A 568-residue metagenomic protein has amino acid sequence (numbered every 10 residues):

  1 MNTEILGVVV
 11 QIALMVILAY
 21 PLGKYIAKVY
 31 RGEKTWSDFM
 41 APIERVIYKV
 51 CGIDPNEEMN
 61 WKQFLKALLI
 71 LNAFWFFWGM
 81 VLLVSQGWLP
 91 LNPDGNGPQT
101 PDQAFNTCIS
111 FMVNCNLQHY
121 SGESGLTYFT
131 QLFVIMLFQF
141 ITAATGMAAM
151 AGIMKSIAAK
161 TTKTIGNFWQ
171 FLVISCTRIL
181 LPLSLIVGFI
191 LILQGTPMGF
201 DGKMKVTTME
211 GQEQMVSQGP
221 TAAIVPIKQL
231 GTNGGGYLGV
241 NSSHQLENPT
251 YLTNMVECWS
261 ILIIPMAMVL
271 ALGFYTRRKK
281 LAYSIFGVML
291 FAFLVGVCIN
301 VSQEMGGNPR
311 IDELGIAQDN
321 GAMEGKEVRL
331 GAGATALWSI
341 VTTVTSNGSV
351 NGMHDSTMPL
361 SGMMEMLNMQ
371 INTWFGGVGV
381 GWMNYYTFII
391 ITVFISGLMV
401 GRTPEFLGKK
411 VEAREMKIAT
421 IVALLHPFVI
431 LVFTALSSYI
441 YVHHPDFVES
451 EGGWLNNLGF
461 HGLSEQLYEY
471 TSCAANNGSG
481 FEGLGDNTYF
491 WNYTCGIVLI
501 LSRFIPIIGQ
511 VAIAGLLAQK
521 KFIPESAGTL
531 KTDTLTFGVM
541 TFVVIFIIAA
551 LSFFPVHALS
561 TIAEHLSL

Functional and structural regions predicted by a protein language model:
M1-L568: Membrane-proximal intracellular helices of multi-pass ion channels
